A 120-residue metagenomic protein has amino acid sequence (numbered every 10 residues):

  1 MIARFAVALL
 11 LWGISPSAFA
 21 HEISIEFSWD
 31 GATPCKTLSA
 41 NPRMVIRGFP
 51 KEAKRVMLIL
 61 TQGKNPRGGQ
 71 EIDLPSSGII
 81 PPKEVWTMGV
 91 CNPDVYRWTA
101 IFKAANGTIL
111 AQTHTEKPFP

Functional and structural regions predicted by a protein language model:
M1-A8: Sec-dependent signal peptide recognition, specifically the positively charged N-region followed immediately by
S15-P16: N-terminal signal peptide c-region/cleavage motif recognized by signal peptidases
F19-P120: N-terminus-centered regions that define maturation/targeting leaders and the start of the first functional domain
